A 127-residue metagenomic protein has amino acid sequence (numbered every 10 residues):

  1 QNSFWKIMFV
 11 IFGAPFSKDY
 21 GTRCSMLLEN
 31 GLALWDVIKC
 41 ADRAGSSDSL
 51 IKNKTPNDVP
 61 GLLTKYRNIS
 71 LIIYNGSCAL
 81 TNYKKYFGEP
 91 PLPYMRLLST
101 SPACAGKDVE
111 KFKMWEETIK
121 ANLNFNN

Functional and structural regions predicted by a protein language model:
Q1-L50: Short, surface-exposed acidic-centric catalytic microdomains
N2, K39-D42, S77-T81, T100-A103: Short, solvent-exposed loop/turn segments at secondary-structure junctions
I7, S47-P60, K84-N127: C-terminal capping/extension of enzyme domains
A14-K18, C24, L28, P60 (+3 more regions): Short polar/charged helix/loop
E29-C78: Internal catalytic-core helix/loop-beta-alpha segment that presents or stabilizes conserved functional determinants
